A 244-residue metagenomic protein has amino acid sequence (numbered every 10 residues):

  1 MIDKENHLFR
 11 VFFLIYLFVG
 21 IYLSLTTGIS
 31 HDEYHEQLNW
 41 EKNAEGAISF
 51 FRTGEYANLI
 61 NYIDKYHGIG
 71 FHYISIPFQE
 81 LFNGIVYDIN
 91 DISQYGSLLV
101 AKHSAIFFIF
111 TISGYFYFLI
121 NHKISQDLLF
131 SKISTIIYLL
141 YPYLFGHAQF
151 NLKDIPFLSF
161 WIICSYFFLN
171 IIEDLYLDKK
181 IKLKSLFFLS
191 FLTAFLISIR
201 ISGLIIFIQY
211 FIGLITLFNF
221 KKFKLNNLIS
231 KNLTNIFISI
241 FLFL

Functional and structural regions predicted by a protein language model:
D3, Y166-K180, T193, I206-F241: Perimembrane helix-loop-helix junctions
E5-Y34, E45-I48, E55, L196 (+1 more regions): Transmembrane signal-anchor helices characteristic of membrane glycosylation enzymes that use polyprenol
V19-Y22, Y34-G70, P77-N90, Y176: Extracytosolic helix-loop segments that constitute the early lumenal/periplasmic catalytic or substrate-binding loops
Y22-L25, F108, I124-S125, L140 (+3 more regions): Transmembrane helix irregularities
S30-H31, Q149-F157: Short acidic/glycine- and proline-prone juxtamembrane loop motifs at membrane-interface regions of multi-pass membrane
E36-L38, K42, F110, G114 (+2 more regions): Hydrophobic core segments of transmembrane alpha-helices in multi-pass, intramembrane catalytic enzymes
H103-S125, I163, F167: Transmembrane-helix motifs of polytopic, lipid-linked glycan transferases
S134-L139, G146, Y166, T193 (+1 more regions): Short helix- or helix-capping micro-motifs that position conserved polar/aromatic residues at function-defining sites
